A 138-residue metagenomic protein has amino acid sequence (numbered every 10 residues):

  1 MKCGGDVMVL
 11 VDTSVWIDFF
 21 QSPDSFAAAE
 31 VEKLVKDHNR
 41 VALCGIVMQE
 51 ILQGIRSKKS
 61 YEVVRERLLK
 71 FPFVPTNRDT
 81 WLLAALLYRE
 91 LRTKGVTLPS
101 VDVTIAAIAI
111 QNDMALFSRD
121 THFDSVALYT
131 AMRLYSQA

Functional and structural regions predicted by a protein language model:
M1-L43, Q53-E66: Short, well-structured N-terminal submotif of metal-dependent ribonuclease cores
M1-M8, A106, I110-A138: Acidic, PIN/NYN-like endoribonuclease modules and their adjacent C-terminal/linker elements
D12, C44, L98-P99, D120 (+1 more regions): Histidine- and aromatic-rich ligand-binding microenvironments
T13, G45, R78, D102-V103: Conserved glycosyltransferase catalytic-site signature
W16-I17, M48-I51, F123: A generic structural signal for short hydrophobic patches within well-formed alpha-helices
D37-V41, K70-P72, I110-A115: Short active-site oxyanion
Q49, P72-T93: Acidic catalytic patch
